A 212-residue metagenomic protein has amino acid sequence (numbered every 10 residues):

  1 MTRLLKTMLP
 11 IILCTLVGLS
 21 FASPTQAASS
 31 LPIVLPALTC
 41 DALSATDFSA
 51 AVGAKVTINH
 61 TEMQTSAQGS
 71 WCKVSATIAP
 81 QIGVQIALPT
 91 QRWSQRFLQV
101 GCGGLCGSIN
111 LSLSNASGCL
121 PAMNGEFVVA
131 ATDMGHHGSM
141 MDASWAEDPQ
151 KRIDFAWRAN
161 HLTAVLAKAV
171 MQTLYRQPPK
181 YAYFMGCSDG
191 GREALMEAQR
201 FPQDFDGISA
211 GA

Functional and structural regions predicted by a protein language model:
M1-L5: N-terminal secretory signal peptides that target proteins for export/translocation
M8-S20: Bacterial N-terminal signal peptides
Q26-R96, V100, S108-L111, N115-S117: Catalytic-loop region of hydrolases
Q85-A87, I109-A116, M140-W145, A194-R200 (+1 more regions): Short, solvent-exposed loop/turn and secondary-structure capping segments
P89, V100-G104, T132-G135, M185-D189 (+1 more regions): Active-site-proximal beta-strand/loop segments in catalytic clefts of secreted hydrolases
W93-F97, N124-V129, Q177-A182, Q203-G207: Loop/turn elements at helix/coil->beta-strand transitions in domains of secreted/extracellular proteins
G103-R176: Cap/lid segment of the alpha/beta-hydrolase catalytic domain
Y181-A212: Primarily recognizes the serine-hydrolase "nucleophile elbow" in alpha/beta-hydrolase and SGNH/GDSL folds
